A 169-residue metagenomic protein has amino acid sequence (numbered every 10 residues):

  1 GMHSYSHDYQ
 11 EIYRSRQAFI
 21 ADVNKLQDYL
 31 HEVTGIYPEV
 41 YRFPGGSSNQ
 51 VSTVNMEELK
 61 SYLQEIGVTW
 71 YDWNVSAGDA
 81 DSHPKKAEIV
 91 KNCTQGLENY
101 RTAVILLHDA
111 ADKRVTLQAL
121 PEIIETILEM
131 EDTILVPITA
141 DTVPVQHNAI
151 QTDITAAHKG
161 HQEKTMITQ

Functional and structural regions predicted by a protein language model:
G1, Y5-L106, A110-L128, T139-V143 (+1 more regions): Catalytic domains of cell-wall/extracellular-matrix polysaccharide-remodeling enzymes, centered on de-N-acetylation
T126-Q169: Low-complexity, Gly/Ser/Thr/Pro-rich intrinsically disordered linker/tail segments
